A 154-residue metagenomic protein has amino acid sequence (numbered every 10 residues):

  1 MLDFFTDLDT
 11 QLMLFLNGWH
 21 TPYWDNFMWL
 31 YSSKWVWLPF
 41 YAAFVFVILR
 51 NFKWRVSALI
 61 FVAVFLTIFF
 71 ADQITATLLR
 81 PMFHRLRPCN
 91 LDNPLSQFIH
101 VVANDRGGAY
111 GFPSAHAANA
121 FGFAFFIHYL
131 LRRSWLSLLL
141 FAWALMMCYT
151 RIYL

Functional and structural regions predicted by a protein language model:
M1-Y41, T75-R106: N-terminal transmembrane-helix/juxtamembrane module of multi-pass inner/ER membrane proteins
G18-N26, F52-V56, I60, L154: Membrane-helix interfacial "entry" motifs
S32-I48, V62, H116: Hydrophobic alpha-helical transmembrane segments
F40-N51, A120-H128: Hydrophobic, aromatic-rich transmembrane alpha-helices and their immediate juxtamembrane boundary segments
V45-T75, S137: Interfacial segments of alpha-helical transmembrane regions
N51-R55, L78, M82-R87, L131 (+1 more regions): Membrane-interfacial segments
F70-R80, Y149-L154: Juxtamembrane membrane-interface segments at transmembrane alpha-helix termini
H100-L154: Membrane-embedded catalytic cores of phosphoryl/pyrophosphoryl-handling enzymes
